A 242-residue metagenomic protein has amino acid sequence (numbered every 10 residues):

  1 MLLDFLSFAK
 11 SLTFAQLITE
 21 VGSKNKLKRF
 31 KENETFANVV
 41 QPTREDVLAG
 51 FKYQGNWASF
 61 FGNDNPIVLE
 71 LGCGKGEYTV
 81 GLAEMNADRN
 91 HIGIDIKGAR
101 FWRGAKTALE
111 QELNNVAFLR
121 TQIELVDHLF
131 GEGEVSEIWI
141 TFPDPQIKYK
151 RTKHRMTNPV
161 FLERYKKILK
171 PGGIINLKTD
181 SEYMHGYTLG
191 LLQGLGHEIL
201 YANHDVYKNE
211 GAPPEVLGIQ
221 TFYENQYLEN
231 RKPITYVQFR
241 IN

Functional and structural regions predicted by a protein language model:
L6, L12-I67, E77-E84: S-adenosyl-L-methionine
G72-G74: Class I SAM-dependent methyltransferase "Motif I" SAM/SAH-binding loop
N90-D95: Conserved SAM-binding motif I beta-strand of class I
A99-R103, H185: Short alpha-helix immediately C-terminal to the canonical SAM-binding loop
A105-E132: S-adenosyl-L-methionine
T157-P171: A short glycine-rich, Lys/Arg-flanked "PGG" loop and its adjoining helix->strand segment in the class I
G172-T179: Conserved beta-strand signature within the Rossmann-like core of class I S-adenosyl-L-methionine
G190, L195-N242: Class I S-adenosyl-L-methionine
